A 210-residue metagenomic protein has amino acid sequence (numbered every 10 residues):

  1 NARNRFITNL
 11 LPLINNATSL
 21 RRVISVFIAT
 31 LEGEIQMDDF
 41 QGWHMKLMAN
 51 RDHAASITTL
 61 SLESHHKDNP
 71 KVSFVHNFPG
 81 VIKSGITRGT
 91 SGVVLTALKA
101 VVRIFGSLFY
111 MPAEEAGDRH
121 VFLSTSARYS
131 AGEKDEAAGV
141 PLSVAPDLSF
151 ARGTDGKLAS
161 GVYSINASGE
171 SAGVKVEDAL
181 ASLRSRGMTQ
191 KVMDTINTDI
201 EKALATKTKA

Functional and structural regions predicted by a protein language model:
N1-L10, I24, L47-A54: Short alpha-helix in the Rossmann-fold core of NAD(P)-dependent oxidoreductases
N1-T18, E63-K67: Amphipathic alpha-helical dimer-interface segment in Rossmann-like NAD(P)H-dependent oxidoreductases
L11, T30-L31, P79-I82: Conserved beta-strand elements of beta-rich interaction domains across eukaryotes, especially beta-propellers
L13-I35, P70-S73: Active-site loop of short-chain dehydrogenase/reductase
Q36-A210: NAD(P)H-dependent oxidoreductase Rossmann-fold/reductase module
